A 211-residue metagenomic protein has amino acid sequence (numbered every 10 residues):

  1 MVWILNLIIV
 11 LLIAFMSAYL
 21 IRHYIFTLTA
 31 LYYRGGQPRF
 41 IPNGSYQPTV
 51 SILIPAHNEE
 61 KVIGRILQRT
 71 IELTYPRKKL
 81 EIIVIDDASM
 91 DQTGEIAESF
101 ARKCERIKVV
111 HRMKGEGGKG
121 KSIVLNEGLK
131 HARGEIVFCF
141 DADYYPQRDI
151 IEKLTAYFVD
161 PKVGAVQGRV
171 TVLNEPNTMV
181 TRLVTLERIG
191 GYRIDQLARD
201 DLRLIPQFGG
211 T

Functional and structural regions predicted by a protein language model:
M1-Y46: N-terminal membrane-anchoring/stem segments of glycan-assembly enzymes
F26, Y32, G36-P38, E59-E72: Short, well-formed alpha-helical segments that are part of the catalytic scaffolds of diverse glycosyltransferases
Y33, L73-Y75, Q147, A165: Catalytic cores of nucleotide-enabled group-transfer and carboxylate-activating enzymes in metabolic and assembly-line
P48-S51, E81: Cell-envelope/extracellular polymer assembly enzymes that use nucleotide-activated donors
L67-G115: Acidic donor-binding segment of Leloir-type glycosyltransferases
A101, E105-K130, G134, R148-D149 (+1 more regions): Long helical/loop segments within the catalytic core of UDP-sugar-dependent glycosyltransferases, especially the large
V137: Short aromatic/hydrophobic "clamp" motif used to bind/position activated sugar donors
D141-Y145: The conserved acidic donor/metal-binding loop of glycosyltransferases
